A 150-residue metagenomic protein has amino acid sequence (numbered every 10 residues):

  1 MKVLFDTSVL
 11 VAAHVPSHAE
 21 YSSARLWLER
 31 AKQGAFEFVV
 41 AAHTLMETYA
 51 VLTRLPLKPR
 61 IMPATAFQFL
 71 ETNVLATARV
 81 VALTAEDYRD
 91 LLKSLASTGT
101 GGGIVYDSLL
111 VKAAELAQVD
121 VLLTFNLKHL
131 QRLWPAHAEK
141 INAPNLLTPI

Functional and structural regions predicted by a protein language model:
M1-V40, L55-Q68, R132, N145-I150: Short, well-structured N-terminal submotif of metal-dependent ribonuclease cores
K2, V111-I150: Acidic, PIN/NYN-like endoribonuclease modules and their adjacent C-terminal/linker elements
S8-V9, H43, L109, K128: Alpha-helix/helix-capping structural signal
A13, A31-G34, V51, L55 (+2 more regions): Alpha-helix C-capping/helix-to-loop hinge sites
R25, Y49-R79, D87-R89: Active-site-proximal, substrate-binding regions of enzyme catalytic domains and RNA-binding/basic surfaces
V39-A42, T124: Short beta-strand segments at enzyme active-site cores
R79-L127: Active-site neighborhoods of divalent-metal-dependent phosphate/nucleic-acid chemistry enzymes
